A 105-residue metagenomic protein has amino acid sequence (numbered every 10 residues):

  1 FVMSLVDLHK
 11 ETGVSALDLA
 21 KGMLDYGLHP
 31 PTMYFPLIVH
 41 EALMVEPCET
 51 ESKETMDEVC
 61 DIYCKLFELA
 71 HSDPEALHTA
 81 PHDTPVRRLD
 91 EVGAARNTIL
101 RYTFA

Functional and structural regions predicted by a protein language model:
V2-A105: Non-catalytic terminal extensions of PLP-dependent enzymes
